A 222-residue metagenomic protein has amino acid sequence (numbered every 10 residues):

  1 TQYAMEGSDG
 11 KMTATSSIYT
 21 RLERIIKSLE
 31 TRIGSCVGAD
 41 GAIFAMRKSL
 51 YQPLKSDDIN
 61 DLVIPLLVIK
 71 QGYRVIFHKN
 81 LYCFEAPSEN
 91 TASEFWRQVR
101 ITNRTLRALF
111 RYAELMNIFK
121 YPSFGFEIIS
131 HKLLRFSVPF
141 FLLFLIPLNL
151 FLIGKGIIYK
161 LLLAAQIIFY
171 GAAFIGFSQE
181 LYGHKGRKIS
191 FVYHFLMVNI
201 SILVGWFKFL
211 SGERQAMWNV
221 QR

Functional and structural regions predicted by a protein language model:
T1-E23, S56, N60-H131, S190 (+1 more regions): Catalytic donor/gating beta->alpha subdomain of glycosyltransferases that bind UDP-sugars
L29, I33, K132, F136-F140: Loop-to-transmembrane-helix entry motif
T31, G38, I129, K160-L163: Internal alpha-helical transmembrane segments of multi-pass membrane proteins, especially GPCRs
T31, K48-L50, G72: Short loop segments at secondary-structure junctions
G38-P53: Conserved nucleotide-sugar donor-binding and metal-coordinating catalytic region shared by glycosyltransferases
K70, M217-R222: Membrane-proximal intrinsically disordered regions of secretory-pathway and membrane-system proteins
E85, R135-E213: Membrane-embedded multi-pass helical conduit in multi-pass membrane proteins, especially envelope-biosynthetic
